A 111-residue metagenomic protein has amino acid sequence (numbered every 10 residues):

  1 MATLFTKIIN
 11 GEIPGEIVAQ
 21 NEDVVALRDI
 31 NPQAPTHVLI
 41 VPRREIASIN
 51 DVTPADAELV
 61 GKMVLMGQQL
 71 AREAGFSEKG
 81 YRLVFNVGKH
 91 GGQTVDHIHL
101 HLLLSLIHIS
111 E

Functional and structural regions predicted by a protein language model:
M1-S110: HIT superfamily nucleotide-processing domains
